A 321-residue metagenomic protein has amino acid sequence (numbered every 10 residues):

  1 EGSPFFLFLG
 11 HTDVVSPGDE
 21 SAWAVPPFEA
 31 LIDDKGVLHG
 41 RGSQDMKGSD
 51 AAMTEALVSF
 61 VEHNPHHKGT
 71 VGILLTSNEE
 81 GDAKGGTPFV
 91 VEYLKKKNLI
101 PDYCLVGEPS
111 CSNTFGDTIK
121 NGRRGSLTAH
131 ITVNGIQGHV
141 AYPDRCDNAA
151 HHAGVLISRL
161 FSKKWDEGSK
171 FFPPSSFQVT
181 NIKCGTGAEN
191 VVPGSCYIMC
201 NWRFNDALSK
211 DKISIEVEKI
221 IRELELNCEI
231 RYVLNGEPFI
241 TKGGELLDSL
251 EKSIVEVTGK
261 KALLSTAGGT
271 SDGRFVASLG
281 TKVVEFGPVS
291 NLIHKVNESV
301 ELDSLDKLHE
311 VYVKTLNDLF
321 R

Functional and structural regions predicted by a protein language model:
E1, A30-L31, P65-H67, K95-L99 (+3 more regions): Solvent-exposed alpha-helices and their adjacent loops that cap or buttress functional pockets in soluble metabolic
E1-R41, E62-H67, V313: Acidic/His- and Gly-rich active-site-bordering loop/insert found across diverse amide/peptide-bond hydrolases
G2-F6, D34-K35, H67-V71, K97-D102 (+2 more regions): Short coil/turn connectors at secondary-structure junctions
L7, G72-L74, E229: A structural signal for isolated positions on well-ordered beta-strands in alpha/beta enzyme cores
L9-H11, L74-T76, C104-E108, T132-N134 (+1 more regions): Short beta-strand segments
L38-A51, N64-H66, D144-A150, S299-D306: Short, conserved micro-motifs enriched in small and acidic residues
M46-G122: Acidic/histidine-rich catalytic neighborhood of metal-dependent amide-processing enzymes
P109-T114, N121-G122, L127-R321: Metal-dependent amide/peptide-bond hydrolase catalytic core, centered on the "pita-bread" metallohydrolase fold
